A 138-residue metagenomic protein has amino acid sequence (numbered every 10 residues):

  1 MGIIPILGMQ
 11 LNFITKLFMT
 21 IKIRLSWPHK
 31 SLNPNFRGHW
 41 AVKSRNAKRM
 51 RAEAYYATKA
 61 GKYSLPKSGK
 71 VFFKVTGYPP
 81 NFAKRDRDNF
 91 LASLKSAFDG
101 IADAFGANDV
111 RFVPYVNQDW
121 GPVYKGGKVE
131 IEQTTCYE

Functional and structural regions predicted by a protein language model:
G2-E138: Catalytic phosphate/metal-binding cores of nucleic-acid and nucleotide-processing enzymes, i.e., regions that mediate
